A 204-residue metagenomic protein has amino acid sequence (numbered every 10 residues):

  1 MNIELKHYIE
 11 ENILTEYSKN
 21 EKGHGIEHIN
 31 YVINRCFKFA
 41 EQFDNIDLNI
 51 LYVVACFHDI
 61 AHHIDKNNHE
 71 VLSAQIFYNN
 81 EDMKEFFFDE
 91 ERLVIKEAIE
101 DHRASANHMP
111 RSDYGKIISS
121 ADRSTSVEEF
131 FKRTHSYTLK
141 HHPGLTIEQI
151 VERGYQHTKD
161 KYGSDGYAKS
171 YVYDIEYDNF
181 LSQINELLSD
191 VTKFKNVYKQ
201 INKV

Functional and structural regions predicted by a protein language model:
M1-T15: Short alpha-helical hairpin
S18-D44, F57, A106-V204: Divalent metal-dependent phosphate-bond-processing catalytic cores, especially two-metal-ion Mg2+/Mn2+ enzymes that act
V32-I33, N68-K84: An active-site-proximal "capping" alpha-helix that borders the catalytic cofactor pocket
F43-N45, F86-F87: Flexible helix-coil transition and linker loops at the boundaries of alpha-helical arrays
L48-D65, H69, S73, V94-R103: His-Asp-centered metal-binding catalytic motifs of divalent-metal-dependent phosphohydrolases/nucleases
Y78, M83, F88-E97: Glycine- and acidic-residue-rich phosphate-binding/metal-coordinating active-site segment common to enzymes that handle
